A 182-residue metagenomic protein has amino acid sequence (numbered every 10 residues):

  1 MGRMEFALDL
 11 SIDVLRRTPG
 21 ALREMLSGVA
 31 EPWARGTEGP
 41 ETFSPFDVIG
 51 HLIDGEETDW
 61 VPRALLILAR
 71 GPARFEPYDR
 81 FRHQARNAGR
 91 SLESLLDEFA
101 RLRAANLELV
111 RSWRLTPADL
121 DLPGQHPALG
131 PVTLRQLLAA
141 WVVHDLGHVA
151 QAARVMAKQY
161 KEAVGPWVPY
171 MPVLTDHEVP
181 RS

Functional and structural regions predicted by a protein language model:
M1-F6, P180-S182: Basic/polar N-terminal segments that are highly enriched at the extreme N-terminus, encompassing both cleavable
M4-W33, D54-L66: Alpha-helical bundle segments that constitute or directly flank the non-heme di-iron/ferroxidase center
L8, L15, E41-P45, I53 (+4 more regions): Hydrophobic alpha-helical segments and helix-packing faces
S11-L15, P19-S27, A85-R90, L134 (+3 more regions): Small-residue-biased structural context
T18, R23, R80-L122, V132-Q151: Acidic/histidine-rich alpha-helical segments that form the ligand environment of transition-metal centers
M25, V29-P32, G71-R74, W113-T116 (+1 more regions): A short secondary-structure junction motif
A34-Y78, D121-S182: Short, contiguous alpha-helical
